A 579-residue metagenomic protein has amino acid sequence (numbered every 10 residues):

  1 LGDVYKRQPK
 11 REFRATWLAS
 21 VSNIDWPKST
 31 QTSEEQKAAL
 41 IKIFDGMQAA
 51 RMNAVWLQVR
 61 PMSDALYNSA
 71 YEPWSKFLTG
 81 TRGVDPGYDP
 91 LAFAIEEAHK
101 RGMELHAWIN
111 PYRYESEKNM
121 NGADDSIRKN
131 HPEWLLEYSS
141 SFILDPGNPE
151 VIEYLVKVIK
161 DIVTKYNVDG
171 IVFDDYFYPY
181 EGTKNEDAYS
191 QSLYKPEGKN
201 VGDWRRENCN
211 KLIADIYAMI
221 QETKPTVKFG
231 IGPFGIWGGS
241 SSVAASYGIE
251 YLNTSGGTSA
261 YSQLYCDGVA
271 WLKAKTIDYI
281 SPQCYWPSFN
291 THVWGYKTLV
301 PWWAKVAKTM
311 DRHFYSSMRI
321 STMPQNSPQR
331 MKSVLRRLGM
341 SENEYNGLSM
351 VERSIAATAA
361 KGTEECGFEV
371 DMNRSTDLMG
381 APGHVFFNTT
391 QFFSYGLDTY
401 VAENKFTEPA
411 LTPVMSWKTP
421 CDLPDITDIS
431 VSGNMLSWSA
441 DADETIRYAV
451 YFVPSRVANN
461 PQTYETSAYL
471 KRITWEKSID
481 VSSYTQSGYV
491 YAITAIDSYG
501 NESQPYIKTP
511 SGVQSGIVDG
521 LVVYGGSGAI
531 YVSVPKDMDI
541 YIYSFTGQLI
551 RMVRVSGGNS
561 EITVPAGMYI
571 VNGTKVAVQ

Functional and structural regions predicted by a protein language model:
G2-Y5: Short, small-residue-biased leader/transition segments that mark boundaries at the very start of proteins
A19, N23-K37, A107, Y112-D161 (+3 more regions): Active-site-adjacent "subsite" loops/lids of carbohydrate-active enzymes
M52-N53, R60, R101, D124 (+2 more regions): Polysaccharide-binding and catalytic clefts of secreted carbohydrate-active enzymes
Y265-V269, K273-H292, V306-K418: Substrate-binding cleft of secreted/luminal carbohydrate-active enzymes
G433-E444: Conserved aromatic anchor
R447-Q486: Recognizes extended acidic, P/S/T-rich segments that occur within or adjacent to Ig-like beta-sandwich modules
Y451-V457, T485, G512-Q579: C-terminal outer-membrane/trafficking sorting elements
V481-E502: Beta-strand-rich modules
